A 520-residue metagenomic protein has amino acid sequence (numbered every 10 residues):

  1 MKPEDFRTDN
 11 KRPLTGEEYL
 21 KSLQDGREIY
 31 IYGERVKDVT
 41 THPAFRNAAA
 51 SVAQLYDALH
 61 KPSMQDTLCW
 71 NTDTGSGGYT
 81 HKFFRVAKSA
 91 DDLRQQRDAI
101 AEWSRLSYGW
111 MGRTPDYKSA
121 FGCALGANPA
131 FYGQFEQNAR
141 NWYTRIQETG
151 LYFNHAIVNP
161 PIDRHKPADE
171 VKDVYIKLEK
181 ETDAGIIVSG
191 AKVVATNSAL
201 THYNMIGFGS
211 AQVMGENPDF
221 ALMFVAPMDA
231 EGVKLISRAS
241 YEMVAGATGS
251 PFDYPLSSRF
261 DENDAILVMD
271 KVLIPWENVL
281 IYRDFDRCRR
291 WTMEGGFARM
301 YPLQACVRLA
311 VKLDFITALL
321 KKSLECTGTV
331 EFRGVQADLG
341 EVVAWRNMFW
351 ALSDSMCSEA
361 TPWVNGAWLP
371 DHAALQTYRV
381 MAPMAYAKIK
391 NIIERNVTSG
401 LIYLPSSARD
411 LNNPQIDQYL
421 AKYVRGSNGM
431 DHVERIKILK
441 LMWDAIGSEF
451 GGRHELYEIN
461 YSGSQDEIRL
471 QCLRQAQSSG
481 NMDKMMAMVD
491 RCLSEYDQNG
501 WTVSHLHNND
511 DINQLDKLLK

Functional and structural regions predicted by a protein language model:
P3-A58: N-terminal-proximal low-complexity accessory segments that begin disordered and transition into the first
R46, A50, T144-Q147, V311-D314 (+3 more regions): Generic structural signal for well-ordered, non-transmembrane alpha-helical segments in soluble/cytosolic regions
D57-F153, Y203: Internal helix-loop-helix
H155-R308, Q475-L519: FAD-binding core of flavoproteins
V158, E325, A351-S358, A387-E394 (+1 more regions): Charged/polar positions within long, soluble alpha-helices
Q304-P362: Extended amphipathic alpha-helical segments enriched in small hydrophobics
Q336-G340, W368-Q376: Short, charged, amphipathic alpha-helical segments
A373-D516: Alpha-helix capping/hinge segments and adjacent helical runs
